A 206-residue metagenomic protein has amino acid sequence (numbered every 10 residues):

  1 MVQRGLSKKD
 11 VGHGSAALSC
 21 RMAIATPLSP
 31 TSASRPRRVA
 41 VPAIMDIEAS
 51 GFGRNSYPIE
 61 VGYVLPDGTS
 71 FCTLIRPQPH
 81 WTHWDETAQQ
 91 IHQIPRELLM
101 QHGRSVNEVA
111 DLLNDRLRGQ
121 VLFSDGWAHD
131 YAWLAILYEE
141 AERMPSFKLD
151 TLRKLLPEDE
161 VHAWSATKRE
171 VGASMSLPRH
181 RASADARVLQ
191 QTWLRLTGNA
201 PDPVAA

Functional and structural regions predicted by a protein language model:
V2-P42, V204-A206: N-terminal accessory regions of nucleic-acid-interacting proteins
R35-H129, V171-S176: Conserved non-catalytic scaffold segment of RNase H-like nuclease domains
Y57-E60, I136-E140: Short, glycine/charged-enriched secondary-structure capping and boundary segments
L74-I75, F147-D150, P203-A206: Short alpha-helical "patches" and their helix-cap loops
V121-W127, A132-L137, T167-A206: Acidic, Mg2+-coordinating catalytic module of metal-dependent nucleases/exonucleases that use a two-metal-ion mechanism
Y138-L149: A short alpha->loop->secondary-structure connector
K148-A166: Short, flexible loop segments at boundaries between secondary-structure elements
